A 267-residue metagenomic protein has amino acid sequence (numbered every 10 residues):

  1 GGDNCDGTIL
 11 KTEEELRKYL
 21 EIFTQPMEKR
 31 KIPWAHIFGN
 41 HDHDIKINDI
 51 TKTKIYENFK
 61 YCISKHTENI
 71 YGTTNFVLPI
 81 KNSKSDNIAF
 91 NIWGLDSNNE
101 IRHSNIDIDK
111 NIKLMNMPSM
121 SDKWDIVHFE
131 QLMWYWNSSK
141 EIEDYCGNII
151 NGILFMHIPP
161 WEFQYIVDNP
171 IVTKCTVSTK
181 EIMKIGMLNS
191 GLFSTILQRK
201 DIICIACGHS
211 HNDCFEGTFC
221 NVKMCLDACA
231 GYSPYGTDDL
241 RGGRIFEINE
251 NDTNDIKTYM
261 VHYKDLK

Functional and structural regions predicted by a protein language model:
G1, D6, P33-F38, H43-I45 (+7 more regions): Structural recognition of the beta-strand scaffold that forms the well-ordered cores of secreted hydrolase catalytic
G1-K18, I22: N-terminal active-site segment of His-dependent metallophosphoesterases
C5-I9, H36-N48, E100-S104, I158-Y165 (+3 more regions): Active-site environment of divalent metal-dependent phosphoester hydrolases
I9-L10, H36, K54-K60, F90-D96 (+6 more regions): Extended interaction regions within the primary functional domain
E15-G147, R244-E247: Extended active-site neighborhood of metal-dependent phosphoesterases/phosphodiesterases
L16-L20, N189, D239: Amphipathic alpha-helical segments in well-structured domains
V77-D86, L192-R199, H211-K267: Binuclear metal-dependent phosphoesterase catalytic core
N91-W93, I106-C214: His/acidic metal-ligating clusters that form di-metal
